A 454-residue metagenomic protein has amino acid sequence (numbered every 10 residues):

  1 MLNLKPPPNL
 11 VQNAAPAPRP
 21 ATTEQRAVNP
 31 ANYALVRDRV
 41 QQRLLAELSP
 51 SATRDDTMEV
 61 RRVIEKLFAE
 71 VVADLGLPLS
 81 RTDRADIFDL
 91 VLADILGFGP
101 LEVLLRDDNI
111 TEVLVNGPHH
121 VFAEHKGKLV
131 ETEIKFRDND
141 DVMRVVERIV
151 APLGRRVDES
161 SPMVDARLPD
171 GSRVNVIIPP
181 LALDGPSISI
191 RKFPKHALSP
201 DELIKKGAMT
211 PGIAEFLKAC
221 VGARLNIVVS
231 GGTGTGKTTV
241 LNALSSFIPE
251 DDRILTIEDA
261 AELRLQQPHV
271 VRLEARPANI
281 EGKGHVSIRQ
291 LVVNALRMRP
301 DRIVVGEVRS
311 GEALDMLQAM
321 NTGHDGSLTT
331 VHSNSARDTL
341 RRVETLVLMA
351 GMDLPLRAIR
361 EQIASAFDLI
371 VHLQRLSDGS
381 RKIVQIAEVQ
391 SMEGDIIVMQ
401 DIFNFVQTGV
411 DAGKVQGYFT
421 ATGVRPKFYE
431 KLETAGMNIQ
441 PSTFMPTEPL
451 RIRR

Functional and structural regions predicted by a protein language model:
M1-V130: N-terminal anchoring/assembly modules that precede and organize ATP-driven motor systems
A52-R54, L75-S80, L96-D107, I149-A166 (+3 more regions): Active-site phosphate-binding and catalytic loops of NTP-dependent enzymes
D107, V115, H120, E124-A223: P-loop NTP-binding catalytic core
P194-K205, N242, S246-V293, T339-V343: P-loop NTPase switch/communication element
V229: Hydrophobic anchor at the beta1->P-loop junction of P-loop NTPases
K237: Conserved lysine of the Walker
E258-V271, A295-G394: Conserved P-loop NTPase nucleotide-binding/switch module
G379-R454: NTP-binding/hydrolysis catalytic cores, primarily Walker-type P-loop NTPases
